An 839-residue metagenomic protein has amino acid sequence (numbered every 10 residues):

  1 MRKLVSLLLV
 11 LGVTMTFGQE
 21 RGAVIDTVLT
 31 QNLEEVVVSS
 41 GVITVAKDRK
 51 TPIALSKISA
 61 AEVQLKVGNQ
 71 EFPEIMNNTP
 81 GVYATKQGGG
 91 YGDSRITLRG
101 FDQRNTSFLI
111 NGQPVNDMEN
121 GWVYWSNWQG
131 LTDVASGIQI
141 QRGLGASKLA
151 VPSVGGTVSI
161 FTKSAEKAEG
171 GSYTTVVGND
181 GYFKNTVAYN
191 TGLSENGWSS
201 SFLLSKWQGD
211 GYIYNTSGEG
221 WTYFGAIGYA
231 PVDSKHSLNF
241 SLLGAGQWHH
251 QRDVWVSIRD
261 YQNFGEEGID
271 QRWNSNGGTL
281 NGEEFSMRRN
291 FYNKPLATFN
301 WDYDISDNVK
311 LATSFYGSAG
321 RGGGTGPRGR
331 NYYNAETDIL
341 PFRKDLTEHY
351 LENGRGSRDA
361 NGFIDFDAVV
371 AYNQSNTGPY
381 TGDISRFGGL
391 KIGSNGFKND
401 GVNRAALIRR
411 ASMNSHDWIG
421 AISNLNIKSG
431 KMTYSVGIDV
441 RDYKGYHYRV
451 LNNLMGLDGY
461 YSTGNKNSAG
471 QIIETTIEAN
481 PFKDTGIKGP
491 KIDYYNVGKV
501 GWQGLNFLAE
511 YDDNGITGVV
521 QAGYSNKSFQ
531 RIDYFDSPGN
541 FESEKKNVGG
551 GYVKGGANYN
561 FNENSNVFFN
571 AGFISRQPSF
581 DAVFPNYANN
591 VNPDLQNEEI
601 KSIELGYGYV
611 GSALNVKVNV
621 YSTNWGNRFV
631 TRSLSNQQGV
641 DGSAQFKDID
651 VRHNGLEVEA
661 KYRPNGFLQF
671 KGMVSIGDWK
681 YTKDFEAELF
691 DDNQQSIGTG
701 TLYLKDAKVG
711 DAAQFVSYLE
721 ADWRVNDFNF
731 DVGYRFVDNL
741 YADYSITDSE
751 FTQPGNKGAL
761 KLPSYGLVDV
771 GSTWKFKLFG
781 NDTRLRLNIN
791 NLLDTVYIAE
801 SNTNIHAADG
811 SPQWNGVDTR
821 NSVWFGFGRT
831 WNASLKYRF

Functional and structural regions predicted by a protein language model:
L7, L243-A245, E283, F569 (+3 more regions): Conserved C-terminal beta-signal and adjacent last beta-strands/turns of outer-membrane beta-barrel proteins
N32-K66, R95, Q103: N-terminal periplasmic "start-of-domain" segments of outer-membrane beta-barrel proteins
R95, P114-R142, F161, K167 (+1 more regions): Short acidic/polar hinge/loop motifs at secondary-structure boundaries that mediate gating or recognition
G170, V177-Q208, I213-R252, R289 (+1 more regions): Transmembrane beta-barrel wall of Gram-negative outer-membrane proteins
G228, S237-N300, G323-R410, I473-G486 (+1 more regions): Acidic/polar loop-and-plug regions of large Gram-negative outer-membrane beta-barrel proteins
V254-V256, S528-D533, K545, N558-I603 (+6 more regions): Surface-exposed extracellular loop regions of Gram-negative outer-membrane beta-barrel proteins, predominantly
I408, T433-N562, E686: Signature of Gram-negative outer-membrane beta-barrel scaffolds
D512, S622-N624, A644-D748, S834-R838: Gram-negative outer-membrane beta-barrel transporters
